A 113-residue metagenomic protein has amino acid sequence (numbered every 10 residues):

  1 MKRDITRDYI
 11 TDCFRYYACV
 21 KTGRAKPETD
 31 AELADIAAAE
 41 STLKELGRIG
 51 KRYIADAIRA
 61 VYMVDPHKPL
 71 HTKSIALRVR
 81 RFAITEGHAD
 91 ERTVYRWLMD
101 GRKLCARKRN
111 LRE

Functional and structural regions predicted by a protein language model:
M1-I49, R81, E86-G87, T93 (+1 more regions): N-terminal interaction/assembly modules
G47-G50, Y62-P66: Short alpha-helix boundary/capping elements
A57-I58: A short pre-motif secondary-structure segment
D65-D90: Helix-turn-helix DNA-binding module
G101-A106: Conserved kinase catalytic-core helix
